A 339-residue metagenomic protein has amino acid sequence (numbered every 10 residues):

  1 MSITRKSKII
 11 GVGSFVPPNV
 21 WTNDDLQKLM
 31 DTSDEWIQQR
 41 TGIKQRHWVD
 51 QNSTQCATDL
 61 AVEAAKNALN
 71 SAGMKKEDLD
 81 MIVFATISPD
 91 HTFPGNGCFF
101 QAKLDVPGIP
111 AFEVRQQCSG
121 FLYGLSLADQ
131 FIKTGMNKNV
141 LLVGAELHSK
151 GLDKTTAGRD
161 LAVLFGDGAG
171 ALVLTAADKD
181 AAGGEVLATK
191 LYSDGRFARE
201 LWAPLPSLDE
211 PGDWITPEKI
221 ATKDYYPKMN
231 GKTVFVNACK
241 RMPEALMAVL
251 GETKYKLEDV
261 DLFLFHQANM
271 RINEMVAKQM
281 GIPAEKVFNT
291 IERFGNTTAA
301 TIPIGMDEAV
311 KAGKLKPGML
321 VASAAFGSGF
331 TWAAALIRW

Functional and structural regions predicted by a protein language model:
M1-S53, A157-V236, E244, W339: Condensing-enzyme catalytic core mediating Claisen C-C bond formation in acyl metabolism
I9-G11, I37, A68, L79-I82 (+8 more regions): Buried hydrophobic positions in well-ordered alpha/beta secondary-structure cores of metabolic enzymes
I10-G13, A85, R115, V140-E146 (+3 more regions): Short beta-strand segments
M30-Q39, H91-D105, L142-G151, G212-K219 (+1 more regions): Acidic-glycine-rich active-site phosphate/pyrophosphate-binding loop
I43-H47, D78-V83, A102-R115, G151-A157 (+1 more regions): Glycine/charged-rich beta-loop-alpha catalytic/anionic-binding loops adjacent to active sites
T58, V62-A65, L69, S88-P89 (+5 more regions): Claisen-condensing/thiolase-fold acyl-transfer catalytic domains that form or cleave C-C bonds in fatty acid
E77-A85, L257-H266: Short glycine-rich phosphate-binding loop at a beta-alpha junction
K133-A169: Flexible, glycine-rich active-site loops centered on histidine and acidic residues that chelate a metal or position
